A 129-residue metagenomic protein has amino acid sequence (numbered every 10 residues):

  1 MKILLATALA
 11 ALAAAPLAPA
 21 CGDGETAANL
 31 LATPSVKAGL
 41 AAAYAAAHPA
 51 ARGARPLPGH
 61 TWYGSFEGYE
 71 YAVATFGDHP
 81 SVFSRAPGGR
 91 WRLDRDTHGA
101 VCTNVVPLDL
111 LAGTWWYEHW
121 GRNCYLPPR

Functional and structural regions predicted by a protein language model:
K2-L5, P16-H79, R95-R129: Flexible low-complexity loop/turn motifs enriched in small/helix-breaking residues
H79-R90: Short beta-strand segments and strand-loop junctions that repeat across beta-rich extracellular domains
